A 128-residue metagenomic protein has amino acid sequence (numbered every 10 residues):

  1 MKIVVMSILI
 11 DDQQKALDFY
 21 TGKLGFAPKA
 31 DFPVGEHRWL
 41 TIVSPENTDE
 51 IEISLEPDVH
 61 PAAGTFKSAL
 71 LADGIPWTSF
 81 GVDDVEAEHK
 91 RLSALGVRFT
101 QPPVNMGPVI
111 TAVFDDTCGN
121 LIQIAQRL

Functional and structural regions predicted by a protein language model:
M1-V5, A27-G81, H89-D115, Q126-L128: Vicinal oxygen chelate
I10-Q13: Conserved beta-strand-loop-alpha-helix junction that forms the acyl-donor binding cleft
A16-T21, L92, G119: Conserved active-site tyrosine of GNAT-family acetyltransferases
D84: Conserved catalytic-loop position in the HRD/HxD motif
